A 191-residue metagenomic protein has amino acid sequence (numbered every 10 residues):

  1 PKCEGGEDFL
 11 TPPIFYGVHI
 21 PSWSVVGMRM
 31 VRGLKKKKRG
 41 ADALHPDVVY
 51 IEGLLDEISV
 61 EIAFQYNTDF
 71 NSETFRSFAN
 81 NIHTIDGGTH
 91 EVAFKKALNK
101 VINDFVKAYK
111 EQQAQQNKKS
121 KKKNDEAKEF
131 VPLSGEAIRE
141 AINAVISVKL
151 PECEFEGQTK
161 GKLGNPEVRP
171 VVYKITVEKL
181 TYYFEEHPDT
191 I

Functional and structural regions predicted by a protein language model:
P1-I191: GHKL-family ATPase ATP-binding module
